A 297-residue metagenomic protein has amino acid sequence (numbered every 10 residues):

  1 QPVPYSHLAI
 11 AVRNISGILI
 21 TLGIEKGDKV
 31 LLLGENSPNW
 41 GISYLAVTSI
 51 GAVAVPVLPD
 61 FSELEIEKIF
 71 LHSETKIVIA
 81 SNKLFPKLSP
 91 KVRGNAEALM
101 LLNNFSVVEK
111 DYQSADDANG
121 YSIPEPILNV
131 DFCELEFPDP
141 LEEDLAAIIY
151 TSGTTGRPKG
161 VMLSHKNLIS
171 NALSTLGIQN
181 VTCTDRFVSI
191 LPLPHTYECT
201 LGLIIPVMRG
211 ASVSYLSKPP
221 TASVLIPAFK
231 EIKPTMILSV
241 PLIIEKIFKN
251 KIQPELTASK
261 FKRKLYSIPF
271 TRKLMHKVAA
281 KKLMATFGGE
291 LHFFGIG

Functional and structural regions predicted by a protein language model:
Q1-S37, G41-L45, S62-E67, H165: Conserved AMP-binding/adenylate-forming core of the ANL superfamily
P2-S6, A146-A172: Conserved AMP-binding A3 loop
N14, G34-E35, A52-F70, N82-F85 (+1 more regions): ATP-dependent adenylate-forming carboxylate-activation enzymes
T21-L22, S49-L128, L135: Structural core segment of the AMP-binding/adenylate-forming
K26-D28, E142, T184, L291: Phosphate-coordination loops involved in phosphoryl transfer and adenosine-cofactor binding
K29, E35-V55, P59-E63, L71-I77 (+3 more regions): A short helix-loop-beta submotif of the ANL/AMP-binding
L128-Y150, R157, N180-R186: Conserved pre-ATP/AMP-binding loop-to-beta segment of ANL
I169-R186, L193-K282, T286, E290: Conserved AMP-binding/adenylation subdomain of ANL enzymes
